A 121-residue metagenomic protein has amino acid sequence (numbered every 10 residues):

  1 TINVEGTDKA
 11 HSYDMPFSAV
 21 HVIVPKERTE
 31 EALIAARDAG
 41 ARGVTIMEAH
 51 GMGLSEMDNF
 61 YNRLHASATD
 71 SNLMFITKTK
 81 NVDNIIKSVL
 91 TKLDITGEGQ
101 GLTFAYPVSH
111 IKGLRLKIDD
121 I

Functional and structural regions predicted by a protein language model:
T1-I121: Positively charged, small/polar-rich N-terminal and surface patches that mediate targeting and assembly and bind
